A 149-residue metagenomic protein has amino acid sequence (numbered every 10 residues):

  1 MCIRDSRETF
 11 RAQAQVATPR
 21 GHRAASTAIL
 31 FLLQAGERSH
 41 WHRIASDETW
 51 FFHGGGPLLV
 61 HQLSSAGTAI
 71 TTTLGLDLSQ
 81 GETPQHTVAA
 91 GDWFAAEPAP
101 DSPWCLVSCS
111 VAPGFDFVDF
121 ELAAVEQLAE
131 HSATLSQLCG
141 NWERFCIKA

Functional and structural regions predicted by a protein language model:
M1-D5: Conserved small/polar residues in nucleotide/adenosyl-binding loops
R7-R11: Short hydrophobic alpha-helical segments that form membrane-spanning helices or hydrophobic packing faces of helical
A12-T27, F31: Short, surface-exposed, low-complexity cationic segments
S26-T27, L33-R38, R43-S65: Glycine- and acidic-residue-biased ligand/ion/polar-headgroup-sensing regions
A28-L32, H40, T49, T71 (+3 more regions): Conserved hydrophobic/aromatic beta-strand scaffold that supports enzyme active sites
P57-G81, E121: A short beta-strand-loop-beta hairpin characteristic of the jelly-roll/cupin
L78-A99: Conserved metal-binding segment of the jelly-roll/cupin
P100-A149: Double-stranded beta-helix
